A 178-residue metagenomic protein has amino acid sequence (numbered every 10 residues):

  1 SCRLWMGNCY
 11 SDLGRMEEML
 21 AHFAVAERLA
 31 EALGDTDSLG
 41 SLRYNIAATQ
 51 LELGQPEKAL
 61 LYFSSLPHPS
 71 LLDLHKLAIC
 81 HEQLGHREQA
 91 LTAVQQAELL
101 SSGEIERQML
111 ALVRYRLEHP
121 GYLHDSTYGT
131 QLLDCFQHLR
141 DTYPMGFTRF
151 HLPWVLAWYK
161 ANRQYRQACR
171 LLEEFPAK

Functional and structural regions predicted by a protein language model:
S1-D12, D37-E52, L72-I79, Q83 (+3 more regions): Conserved alpha-helical positions within TPR/SEL1-like repeat arrays
L13, L33, L53, L84 (+2 more regions): Structural motif corresponding to the intra-repeat A-B loop/turn of tetratricopeptide repeats
M16, T36, P56, R87 (+3 more regions): TPR-repeat structural position
V25, A32, S65, Q96 (+2 more regions): The canonical alpha-helical register within tetratricopeptide repeats
A30, F63, H81, S101 (+3 more regions): Eukaryotic all-alpha helical interaction scaffolds
D37, H68, G103-R107, G146: Residue signature of alpha-solenoid helical repeat architecture, marking inter-repeat boundaries and helix-start
H119-G121, T127-K178: C-terminal non-catalytic interaction modules
